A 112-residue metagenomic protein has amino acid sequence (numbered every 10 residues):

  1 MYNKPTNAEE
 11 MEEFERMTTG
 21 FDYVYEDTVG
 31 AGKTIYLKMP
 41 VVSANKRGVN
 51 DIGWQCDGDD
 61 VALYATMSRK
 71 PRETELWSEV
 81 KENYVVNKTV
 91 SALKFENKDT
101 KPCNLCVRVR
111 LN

Functional and structural regions predicted by a protein language model:
Y2-K46: Solvent-exposed, flexible loop/coil segments flanking beta-strands in beta-rich domains
Y23-T28, M67, L76-N83: Solvent-exposed serine/threonine-rich low-complexity stretches and specific carbohydrate-binding patches
L37-M39, S43-D57, L93-F95: Hydrophobic beta-strand segments within beta-rich accessory/binding domains
L37-V42, T74-V90: Beta-sandwich interaction modules
G53-E73: Short, surface-exposed beta-strand/strand-loop-strand elements in extracellular ectodomains
W54-C56, N87, F95-D99, V109: Asparagine-centered strand-capping/turn motif at beta-strand->loop junctions
L63-M67, P102-N112: Exposed low-complexity, polar/acidic, P/S/T/G-rich flexible segments that act as propeptides, protease-susceptible
